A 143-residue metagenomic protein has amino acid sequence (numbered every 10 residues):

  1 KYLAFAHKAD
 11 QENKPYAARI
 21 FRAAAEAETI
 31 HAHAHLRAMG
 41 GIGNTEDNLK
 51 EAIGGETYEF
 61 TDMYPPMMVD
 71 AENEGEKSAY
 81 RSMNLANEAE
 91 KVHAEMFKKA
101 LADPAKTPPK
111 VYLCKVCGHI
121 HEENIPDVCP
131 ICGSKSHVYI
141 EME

Functional and structural regions predicted by a protein language model:
K1-E143: Non-heme di-metal
